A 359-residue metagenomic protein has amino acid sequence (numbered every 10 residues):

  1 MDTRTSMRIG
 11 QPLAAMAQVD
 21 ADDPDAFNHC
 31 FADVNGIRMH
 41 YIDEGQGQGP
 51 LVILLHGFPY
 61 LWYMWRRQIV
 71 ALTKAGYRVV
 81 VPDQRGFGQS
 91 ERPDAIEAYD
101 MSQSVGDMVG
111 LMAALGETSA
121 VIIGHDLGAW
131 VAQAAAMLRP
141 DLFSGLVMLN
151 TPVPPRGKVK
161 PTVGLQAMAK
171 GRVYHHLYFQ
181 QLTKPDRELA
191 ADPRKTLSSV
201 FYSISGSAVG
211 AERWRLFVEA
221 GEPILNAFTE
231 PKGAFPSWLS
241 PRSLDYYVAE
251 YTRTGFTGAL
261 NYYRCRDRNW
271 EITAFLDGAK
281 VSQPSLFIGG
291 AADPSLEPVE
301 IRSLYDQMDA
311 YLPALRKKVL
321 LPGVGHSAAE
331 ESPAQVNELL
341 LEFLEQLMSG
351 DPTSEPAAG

Functional and structural regions predicted by a protein language model:
M1-Q18, A357-G359: N-terminal targeting or regulatory segments adjacent to alpha/beta-hydrolase or S9 domains
I9-F27, R38-M39, E44, L51 (+3 more regions): Flexible "cap/lid" subdomain of the alpha/beta-hydrolase fold that forms the substrate-access gate
H29-F31, V79-V81, K317-L320: Conserved beta-strand scaffold positions in the cores of enzyme catalytic domains, especially in NTP/NDP-utilizing
R38, I42-E91, H125: Conserved HGGG/HGGXW glycine-rich cap/lid loop of the alpha/beta-hydrolase fold
R66, Q133-M137, N337-L341: Short, hydrophobic alpha-helix immediately C-terminal to the catalytic nucleophile
A314-G359: Catalytic active-site module of serine/aspartate enzymes centered on a nucleophile-bearing elbow/loop
